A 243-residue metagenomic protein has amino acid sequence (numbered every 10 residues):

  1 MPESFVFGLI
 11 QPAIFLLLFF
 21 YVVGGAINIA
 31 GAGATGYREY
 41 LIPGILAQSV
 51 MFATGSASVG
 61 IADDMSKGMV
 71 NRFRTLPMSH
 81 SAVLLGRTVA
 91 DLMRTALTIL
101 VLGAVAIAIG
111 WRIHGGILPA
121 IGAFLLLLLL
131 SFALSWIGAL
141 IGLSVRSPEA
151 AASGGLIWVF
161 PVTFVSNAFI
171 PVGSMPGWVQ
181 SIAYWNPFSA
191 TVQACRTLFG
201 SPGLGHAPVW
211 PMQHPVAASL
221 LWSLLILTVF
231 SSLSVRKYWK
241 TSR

Functional and structural regions predicted by a protein language model:
M1-I14, K240-R243: Membrane-interface helix starts
V6-Q11, S147-N167: Pore- or pathway-lining transmembrane helices of multi-pass membrane proteins that form conduits for solutes/ions
I14-Y21, Y37-I109, G138, I157: Hydrophobic alpha-helical transmembrane segments of multi-pass membrane transport proteins
F20-G25, D63, I107, W111 (+5 more regions): Transmembrane helix-loop junction
F20-Y21, R196-R243: Alpha-helical transmembrane segments of multi-pass membrane transporters/translocases
A26-T35, I117, S201-H214: Short helix-coil transition/hinge motifs at the ends and kinks of transmembrane helices, capturing the brief
H80-G155, H214-V235: Alpha-helical transmembrane segments and their short interhelical loops
F164-P208, A217: Short hydrophobic, aromatic-rich alpha-helical segments embedded in or entering the lipid bilayer of multi-pass
